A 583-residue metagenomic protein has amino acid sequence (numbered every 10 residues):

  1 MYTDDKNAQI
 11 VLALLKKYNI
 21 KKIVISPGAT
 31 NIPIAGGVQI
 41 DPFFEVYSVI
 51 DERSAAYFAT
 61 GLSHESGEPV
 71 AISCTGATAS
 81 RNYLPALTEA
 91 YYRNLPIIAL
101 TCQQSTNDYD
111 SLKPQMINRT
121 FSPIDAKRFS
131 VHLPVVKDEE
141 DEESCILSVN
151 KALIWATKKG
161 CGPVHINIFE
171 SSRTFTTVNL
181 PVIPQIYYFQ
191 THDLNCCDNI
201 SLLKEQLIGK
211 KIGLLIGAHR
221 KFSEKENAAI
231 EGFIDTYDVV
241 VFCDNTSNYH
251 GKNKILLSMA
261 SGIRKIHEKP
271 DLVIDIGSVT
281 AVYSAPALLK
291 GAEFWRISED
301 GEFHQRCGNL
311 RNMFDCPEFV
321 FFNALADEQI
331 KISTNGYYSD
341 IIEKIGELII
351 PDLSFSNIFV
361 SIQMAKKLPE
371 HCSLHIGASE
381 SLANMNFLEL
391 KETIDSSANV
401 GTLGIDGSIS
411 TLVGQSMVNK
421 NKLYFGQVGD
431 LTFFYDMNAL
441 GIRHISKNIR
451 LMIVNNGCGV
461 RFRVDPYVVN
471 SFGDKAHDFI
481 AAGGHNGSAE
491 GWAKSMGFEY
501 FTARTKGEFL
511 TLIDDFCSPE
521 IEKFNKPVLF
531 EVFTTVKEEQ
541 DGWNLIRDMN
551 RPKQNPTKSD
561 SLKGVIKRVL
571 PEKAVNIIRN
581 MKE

Functional and structural regions predicted by a protein language model:
M1-Y2, L133, K137, L289-E380 (+2 more regions): Phosphate/pyrophosphate-binding active-site segments
Y2, V46, I146-K151, W155-G209: Conformationally flexible catalytic loops at phosphate/diphosphate-handling active centers
A8-V11, N19, S26-T30, I34-Q39 (+2 more regions): Active-site diphosphate/adenylate-binding microenvironment
K21-V24, E45-Y47, E65-Q104, H267-G277 (+2 more regions): A short, small-residue-rich loop immediately preceding and capping a beta-strand
I40, I98-L100, N107-F121, F387-E583: Thiamine diphosphate
E68, Q115-G162, S333-I350, P466-D515: Conserved thiamine diphosphate
N82, I216-E299, F303, K391-N421 (+2 more regions): Glycine-rich, anion-gripping cofactor-binding loops and their flanking helix/strand elements in enzyme active sites
L100-A152, F242-I341, R443-H444, G457 (+1 more regions): Glycine-rich, acidic loop regions that bind phosphate or pyrophosphate groups
